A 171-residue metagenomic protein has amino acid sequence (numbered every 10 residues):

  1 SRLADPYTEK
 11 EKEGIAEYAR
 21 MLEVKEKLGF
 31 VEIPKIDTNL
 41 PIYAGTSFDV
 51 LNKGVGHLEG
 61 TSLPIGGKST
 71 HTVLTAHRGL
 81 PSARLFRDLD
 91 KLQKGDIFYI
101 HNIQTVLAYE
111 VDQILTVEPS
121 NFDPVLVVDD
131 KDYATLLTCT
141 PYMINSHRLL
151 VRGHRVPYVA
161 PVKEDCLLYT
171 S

Functional and structural regions predicted by a protein language model:
S1-S171: Solvent-exposed, non-transmembrane regions of membrane-associated and secreted proteins
